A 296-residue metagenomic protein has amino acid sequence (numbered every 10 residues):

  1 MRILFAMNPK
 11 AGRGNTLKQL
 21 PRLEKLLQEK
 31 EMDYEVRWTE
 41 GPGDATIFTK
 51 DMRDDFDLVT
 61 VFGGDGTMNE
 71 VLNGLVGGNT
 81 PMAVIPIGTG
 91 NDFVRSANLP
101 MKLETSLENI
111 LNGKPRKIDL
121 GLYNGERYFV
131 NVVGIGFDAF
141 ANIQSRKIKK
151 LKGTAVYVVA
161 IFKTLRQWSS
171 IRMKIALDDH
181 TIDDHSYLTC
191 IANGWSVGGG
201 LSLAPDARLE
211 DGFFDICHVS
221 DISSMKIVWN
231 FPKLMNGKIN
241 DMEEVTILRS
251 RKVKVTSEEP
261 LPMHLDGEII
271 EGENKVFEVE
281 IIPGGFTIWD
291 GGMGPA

Functional and structural regions predicted by a protein language model:
M1-L58, P295: ATP/NTP phosphate-donor binding region
A6, E29-K30, T39, G77-P81 (+1 more regions): Catalytic core of DAGKc-family lipid kinases
T16, L177, D183, R208 (+1 more regions): ATP/nucleoside-binding phosphotransfer catalytic cores, i.e., glycine-rich phosphate-binding loops
T60, A83: Short aromatic-hydrophobic micro-motifs that form the base-stacking/packing surface for donor nucleotide recognition
V61-G66: N-terminal glycine-rich "phosphate-gripper" loop used for MgATP/nucleotide binding and carboxylate activation
T67-G78: Short Gly/Thr/Asp-enriched flexible loops that form oxyanion-binding sites at enzyme active sites
G134, C190-A204: Glycine-rich phosphate/pyrophosphate-binding beta-alpha loops
K149-V156, P205-K226: Gly/Ser/Thr-rich active-site loops/lids in small-molecule metabolic enzymes that frequently grip phosphoryl groups
